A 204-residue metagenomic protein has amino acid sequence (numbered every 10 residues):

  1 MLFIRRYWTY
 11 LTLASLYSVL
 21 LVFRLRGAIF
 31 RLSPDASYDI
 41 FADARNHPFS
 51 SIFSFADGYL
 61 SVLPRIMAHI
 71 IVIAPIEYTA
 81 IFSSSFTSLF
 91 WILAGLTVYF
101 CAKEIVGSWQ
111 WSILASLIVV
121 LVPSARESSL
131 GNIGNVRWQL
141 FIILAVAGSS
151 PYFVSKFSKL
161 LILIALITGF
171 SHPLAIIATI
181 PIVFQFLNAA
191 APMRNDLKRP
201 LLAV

Functional and structural regions predicted by a protein language model:
M1-L20: Start-transfer (signal-anchor) and selected internal transmembrane alpha helices of multi-pass inner/ER membrane
V19-Y38: Helix-to-loop transition at the C-terminal end of transmembrane segments
R26-L32, R45-L89: Membrane-proximal lumenal/periplasmic loop motifs of glycosylation machinery
S85-G107: Transmembrane-helix motifs of polytopic, lipid-linked glycan transferases
W111-R126: Membrane-embedded helix bundles of polyisoprenyl
L140-L160: Membrane-interface transmembrane helices that cradle and orient dolichyl/undecaprenyl
K159-F184: Membrane-interface alpha helices of multi-pass inner-membrane proteins
A178-V204: Perimembrane helix-loop-helix junctions
